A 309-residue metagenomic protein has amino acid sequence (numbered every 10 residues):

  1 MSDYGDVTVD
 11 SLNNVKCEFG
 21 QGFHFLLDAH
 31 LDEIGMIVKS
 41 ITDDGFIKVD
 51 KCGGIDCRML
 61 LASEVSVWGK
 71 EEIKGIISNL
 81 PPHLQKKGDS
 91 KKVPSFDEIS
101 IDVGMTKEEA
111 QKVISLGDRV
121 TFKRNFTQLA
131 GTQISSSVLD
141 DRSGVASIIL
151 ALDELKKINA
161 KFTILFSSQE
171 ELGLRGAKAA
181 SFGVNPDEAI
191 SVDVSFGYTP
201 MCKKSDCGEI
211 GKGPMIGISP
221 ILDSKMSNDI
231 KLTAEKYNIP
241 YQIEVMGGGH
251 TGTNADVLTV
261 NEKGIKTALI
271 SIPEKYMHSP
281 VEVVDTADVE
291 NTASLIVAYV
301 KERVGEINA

Functional and structural regions predicted by a protein language model:
M1-A309: N-terminal hydrophobic/helix-forming segments and targeting peptides
